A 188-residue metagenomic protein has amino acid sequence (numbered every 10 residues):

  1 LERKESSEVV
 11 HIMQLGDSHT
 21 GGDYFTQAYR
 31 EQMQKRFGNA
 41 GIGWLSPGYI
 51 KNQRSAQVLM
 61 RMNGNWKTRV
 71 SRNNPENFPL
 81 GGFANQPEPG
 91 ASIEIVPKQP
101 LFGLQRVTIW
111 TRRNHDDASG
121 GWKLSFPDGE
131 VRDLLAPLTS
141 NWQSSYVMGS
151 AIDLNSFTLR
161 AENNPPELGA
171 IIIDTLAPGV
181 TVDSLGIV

Functional and structural regions predicted by a protein language model:
L1-E8: A short acidic-Thr-Gly-centered motif at the start of a beta-strand
E8-H11, P178-V180: Loop/turn elements at helix/coil->beta-strand transitions in domains of secreted/extracellular proteins
I12-G16, S184: Short hydrophobic beta-strand that contains or immediately precedes a catalytic carboxylate
G21-F126, E130-V188: Conserved SGNH/GDSL esterase-like catalytic core that processes O-acyl groups on lipids and polysaccharides
